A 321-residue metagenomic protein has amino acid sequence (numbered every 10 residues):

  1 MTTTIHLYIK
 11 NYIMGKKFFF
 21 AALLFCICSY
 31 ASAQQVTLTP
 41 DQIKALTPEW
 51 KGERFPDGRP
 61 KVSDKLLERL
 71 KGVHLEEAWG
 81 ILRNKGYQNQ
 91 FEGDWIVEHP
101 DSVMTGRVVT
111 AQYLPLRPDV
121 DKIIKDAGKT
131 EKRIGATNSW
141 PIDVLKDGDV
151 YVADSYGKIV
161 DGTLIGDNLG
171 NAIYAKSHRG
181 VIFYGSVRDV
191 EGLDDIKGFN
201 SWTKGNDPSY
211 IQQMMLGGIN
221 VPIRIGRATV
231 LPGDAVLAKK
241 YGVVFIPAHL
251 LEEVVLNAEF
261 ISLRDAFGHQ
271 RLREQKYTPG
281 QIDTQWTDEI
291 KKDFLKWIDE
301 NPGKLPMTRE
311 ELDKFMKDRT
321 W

Functional and structural regions predicted by a protein language model:
T2-T3, K10-K17: Positively charged n-region of N-terminal signal peptides that target proteins for export
F18-I27: Sec-dependent N-terminal signal peptides
A31-Q35: Boundary at the C-terminal end of the N-terminal hydrophobic targeting segment
T37-L38, Q42-K71, A78: Amphipathic alpha-helical packing elements
G58, I173, D234-V236: Buried hydrophobic positions in well-ordered alpha/beta secondary-structure cores of metabolic enzymes
E68-E77, I81-P232, I246-W321: Feature captures the catalytic cores and cofactor-binding loops of soluble hydro-lyases/lyases that act on carboxylate
G242-V244: Channel- or pocket-lining gating/hinge segments that regulate access to a cavity or pore
